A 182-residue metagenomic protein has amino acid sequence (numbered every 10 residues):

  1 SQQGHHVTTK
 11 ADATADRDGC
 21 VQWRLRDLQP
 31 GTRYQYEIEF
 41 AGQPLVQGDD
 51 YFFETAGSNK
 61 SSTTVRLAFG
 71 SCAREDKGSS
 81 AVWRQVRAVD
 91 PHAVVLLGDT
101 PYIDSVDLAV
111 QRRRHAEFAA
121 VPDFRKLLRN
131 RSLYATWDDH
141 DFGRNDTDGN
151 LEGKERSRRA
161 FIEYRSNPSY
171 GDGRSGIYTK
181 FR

Functional and structural regions predicted by a protein language model:
S1-A73, A88-D90: Acidic, histidine-bearing metal-coordination/catalytic regions of metal-dependent phosphoesterases
G4, S61-R182: Active-site neighborhood of divalent metal-dependent phosphoester/pyrophosphate hydrolases
